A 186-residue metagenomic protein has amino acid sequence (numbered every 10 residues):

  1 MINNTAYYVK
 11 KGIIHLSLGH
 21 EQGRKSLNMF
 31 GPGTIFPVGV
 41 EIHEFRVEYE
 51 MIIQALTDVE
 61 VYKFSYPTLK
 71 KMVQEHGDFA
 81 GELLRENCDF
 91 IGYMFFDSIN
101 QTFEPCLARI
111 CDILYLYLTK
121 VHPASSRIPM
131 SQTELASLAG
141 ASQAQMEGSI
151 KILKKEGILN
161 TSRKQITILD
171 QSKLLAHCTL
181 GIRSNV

Functional and structural regions predicted by a protein language model:
M1-T5, G23-K25, V47-Y49: A short beta-loop-beta micro-motif enriched in histidine and acidic residues
I2, N100-E104, T167: Conserved phosphate/pyrophosphate-binding and hydrolysis machinery centered on Walker-type P-loop NTPases, extending
N4-S17, P32-T34: Glycine- and acidic-residue-biased ligand/ion/polar-headgroup-sensing regions
H15-K25: A short beta-strand-loop-beta hairpin characteristic of the jelly-roll/cupin
N28-R85: Cyclic-nucleotide recognition modules
Q74, D78-Q143: Polybasic "coupling" helices that flank or enter modular domains
Y117-V186: Phosphate-/nucleic-acid-contacting segments
